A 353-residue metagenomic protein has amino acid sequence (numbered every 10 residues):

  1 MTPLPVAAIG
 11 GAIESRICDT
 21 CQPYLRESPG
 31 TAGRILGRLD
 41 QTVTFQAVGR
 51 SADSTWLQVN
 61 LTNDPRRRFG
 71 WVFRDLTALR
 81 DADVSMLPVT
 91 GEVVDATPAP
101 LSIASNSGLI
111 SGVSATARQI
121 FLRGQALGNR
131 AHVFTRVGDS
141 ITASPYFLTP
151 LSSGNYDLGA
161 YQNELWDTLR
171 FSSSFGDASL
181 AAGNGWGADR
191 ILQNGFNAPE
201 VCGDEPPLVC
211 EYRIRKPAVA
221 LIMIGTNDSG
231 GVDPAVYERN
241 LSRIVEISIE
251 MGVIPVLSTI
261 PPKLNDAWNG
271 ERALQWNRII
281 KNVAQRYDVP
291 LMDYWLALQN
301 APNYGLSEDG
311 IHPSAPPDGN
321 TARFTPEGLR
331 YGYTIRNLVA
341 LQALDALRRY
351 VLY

Functional and structural regions predicted by a protein language model:
P3-I9, N60-S102: Boundary regions of SH3-family modules and the immediately adjacent low-complexity/disordered segments in eukaryotic
L36-D75: SH3/SH3-like beta-barrel superfamily modules
A52-S54, P65-R66, A78, S140-S144 (+3 more regions): Solvent-exposed loop/turn segments at secondary-structure junctions within structured extracellular/periplasmic domains
V93-S144: N-terminal module-boundary/linker segments of secreted carbohydrate-active enzymes
G124-E238: Conserved SGNH/GDSL esterase-like catalytic core that processes O-acyl groups on lipids and polysaccharides
R130-V133, R215-L221, I249-V256, Y287-P290: Loop/turn elements at helix/coil->beta-strand transitions in domains of secreted/extracellular proteins
N227, V245-Q275: Active-site segments of SGNH/GDSL-like serine hydrolases that catalyze O-acetyl group transfer/hydrolysis on lipids
K263-Y353: Catalytic His-Asp segment of secreted/periplasmic serine-dependent ester chemistry enzymes
